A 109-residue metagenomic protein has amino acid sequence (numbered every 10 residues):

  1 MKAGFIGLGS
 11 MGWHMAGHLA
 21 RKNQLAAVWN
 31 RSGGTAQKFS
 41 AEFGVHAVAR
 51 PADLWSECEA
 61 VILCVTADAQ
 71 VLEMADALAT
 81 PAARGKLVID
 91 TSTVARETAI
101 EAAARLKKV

Functional and structural regions predicted by a protein language model:
M1-L63: NAD(P)+-binding Rossmann beta1-loop-alpha1 motif at the extreme N-terminus of oxidoreductases
P51-V109: Rossmann-fold NAD(P) dinucleotide-binding segment
